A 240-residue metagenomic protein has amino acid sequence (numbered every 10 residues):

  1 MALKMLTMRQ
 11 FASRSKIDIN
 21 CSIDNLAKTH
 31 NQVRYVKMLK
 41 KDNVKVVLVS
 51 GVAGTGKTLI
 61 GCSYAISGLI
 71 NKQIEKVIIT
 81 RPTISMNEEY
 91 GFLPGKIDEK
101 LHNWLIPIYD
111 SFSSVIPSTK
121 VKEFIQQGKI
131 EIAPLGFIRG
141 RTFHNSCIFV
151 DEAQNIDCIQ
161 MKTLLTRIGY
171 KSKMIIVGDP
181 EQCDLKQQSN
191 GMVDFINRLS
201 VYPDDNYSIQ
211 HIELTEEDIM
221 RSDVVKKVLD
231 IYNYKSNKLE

Functional and structural regions predicted by a protein language model:
L3-M38, D42-V150, Q154-E240: Conserved helicase motor core of SF1/SF2 NTP-dependent helicases
